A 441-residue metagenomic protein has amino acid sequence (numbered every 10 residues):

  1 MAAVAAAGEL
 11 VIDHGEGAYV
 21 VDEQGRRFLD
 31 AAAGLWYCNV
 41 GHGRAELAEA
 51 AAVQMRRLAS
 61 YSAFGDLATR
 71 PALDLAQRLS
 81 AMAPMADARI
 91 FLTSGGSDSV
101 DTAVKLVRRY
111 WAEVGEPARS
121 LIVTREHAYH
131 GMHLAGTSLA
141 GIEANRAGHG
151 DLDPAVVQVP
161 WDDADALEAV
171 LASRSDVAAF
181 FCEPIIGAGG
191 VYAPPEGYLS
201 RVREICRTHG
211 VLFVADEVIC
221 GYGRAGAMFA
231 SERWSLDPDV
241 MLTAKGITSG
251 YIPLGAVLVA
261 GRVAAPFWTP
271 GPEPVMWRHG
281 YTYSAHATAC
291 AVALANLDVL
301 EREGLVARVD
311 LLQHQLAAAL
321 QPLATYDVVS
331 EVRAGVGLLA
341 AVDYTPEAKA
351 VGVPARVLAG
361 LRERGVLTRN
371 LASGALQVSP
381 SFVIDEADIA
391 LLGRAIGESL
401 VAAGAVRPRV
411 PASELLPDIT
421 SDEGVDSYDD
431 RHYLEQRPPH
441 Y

Functional and structural regions predicted by a protein language model:
M1-P408: Conserved N-terminal phosphate-binding loop of PLP-dependent enzymes in the Aspartate aminotransferase
A402-A405, R409-R437: Intrinsic, low-complexity terminal and presequence regions
H440: Extracellular calcium-associated, cysteine-rich motifs in secreted modular proteins
